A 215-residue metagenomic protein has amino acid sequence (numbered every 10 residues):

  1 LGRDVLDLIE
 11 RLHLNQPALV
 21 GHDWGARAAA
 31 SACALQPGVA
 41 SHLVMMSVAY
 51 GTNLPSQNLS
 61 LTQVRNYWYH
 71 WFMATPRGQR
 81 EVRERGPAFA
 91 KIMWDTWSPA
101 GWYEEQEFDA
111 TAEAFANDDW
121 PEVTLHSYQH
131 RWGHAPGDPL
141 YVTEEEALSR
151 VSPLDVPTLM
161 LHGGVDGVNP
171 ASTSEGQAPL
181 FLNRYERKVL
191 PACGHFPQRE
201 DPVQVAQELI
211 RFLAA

Functional and structural regions predicted by a protein language model:
L1-V20, W24-E186: Flexible "cap/lid" subdomain of the alpha/beta-hydrolase fold that forms the substrate-access gate
R184-A215: Catalytic active-site module of serine/aspartate enzymes centered on a nucleophile-bearing elbow/loop
